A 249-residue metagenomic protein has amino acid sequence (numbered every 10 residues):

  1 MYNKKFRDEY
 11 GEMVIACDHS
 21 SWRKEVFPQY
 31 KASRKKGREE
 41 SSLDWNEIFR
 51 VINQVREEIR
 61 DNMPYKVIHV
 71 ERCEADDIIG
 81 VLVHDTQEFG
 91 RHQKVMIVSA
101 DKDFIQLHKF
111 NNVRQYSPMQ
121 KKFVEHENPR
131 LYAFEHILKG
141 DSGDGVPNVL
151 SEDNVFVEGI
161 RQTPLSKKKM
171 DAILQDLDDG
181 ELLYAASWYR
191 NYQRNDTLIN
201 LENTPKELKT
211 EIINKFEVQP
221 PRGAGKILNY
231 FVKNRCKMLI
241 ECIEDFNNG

Functional and structural regions predicted by a protein language model:
M1-V98, K109-K122, N200, E207 (+1 more regions): Noncatalytic, basic helical substrate-engagement surface that gates or grips nucleic-acid strands
E12, K102-D103, L239-I243: Structured, non-catalytic alpha/beta "coupling" segments that mediate domain-domain communication and provide generic
D44, I68, G159-Q162, S187 (+1 more regions): Generic alpha-helical structural element
A100-Q106, H126-R190, I199, P205: Helix-hairpin-helix
L201-E202, K206-G249: Low-complexity, acidic/Ser/Thr- and charged residue-rich accessory regions of DNA metabolism proteins
